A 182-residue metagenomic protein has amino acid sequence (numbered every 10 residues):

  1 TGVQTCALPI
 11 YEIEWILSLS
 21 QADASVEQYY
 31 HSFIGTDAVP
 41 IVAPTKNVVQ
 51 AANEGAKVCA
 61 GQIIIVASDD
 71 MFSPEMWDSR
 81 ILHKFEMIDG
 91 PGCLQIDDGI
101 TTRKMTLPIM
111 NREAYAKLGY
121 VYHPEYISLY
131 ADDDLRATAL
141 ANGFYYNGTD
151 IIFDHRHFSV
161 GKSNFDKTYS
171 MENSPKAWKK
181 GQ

Functional and structural regions predicted by a protein language model:
G2-L8: Short, small-residue-biased leader/transition segments that mark boundaries at the very start of proteins
Y11-D23, I41-T45: Short beta-strand/loop segment that forms part of the nucleotide-sugar
L17-Y29, D70-F72: A conserved acidic beta->alpha catalytic loop
N53-I63: Active-site nucleotide-sugar/metal-binding loop of Leloir-type enzymes
G61-F72: Short beta-strand-to-loop acidic/aromatic patch adjacent to the donor-nucleotide binding site
M71-L107, E113: Conserved donor NDP-sugar-binding/catalytic core segment of glycosyltransferases
R112-L129, T138-G148: Aromatic-glycine-rich donor-binding/catalytic loop that engages nucleotide-sugar donors across glycosyltransferases
D133-Q182: C-terminal catalytic/acceptor-binding lobe
